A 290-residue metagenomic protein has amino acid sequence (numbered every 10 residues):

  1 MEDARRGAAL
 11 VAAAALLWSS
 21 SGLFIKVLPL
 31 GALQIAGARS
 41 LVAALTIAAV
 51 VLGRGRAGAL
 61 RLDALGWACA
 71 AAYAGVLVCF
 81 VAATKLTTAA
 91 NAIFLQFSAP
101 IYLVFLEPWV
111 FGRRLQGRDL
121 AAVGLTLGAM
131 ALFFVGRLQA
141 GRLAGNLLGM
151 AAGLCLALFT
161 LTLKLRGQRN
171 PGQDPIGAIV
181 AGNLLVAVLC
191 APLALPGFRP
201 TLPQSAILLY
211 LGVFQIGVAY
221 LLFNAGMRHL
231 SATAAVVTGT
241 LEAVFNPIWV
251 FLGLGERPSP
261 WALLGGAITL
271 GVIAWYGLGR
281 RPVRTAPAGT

Functional and structural regions predicted by a protein language model:
M1-A13, A43-A68, F111-A121, L138-A144 (+4 more regions): Membrane-interface interhelical linkers
M1-A38, A71, C79, G124 (+4 more regions): Glycine-/small-residue-enriched transmembrane alpha-helix faces in small-molecule transporters and effluxers
L17, G53-S98, V104, L132 (+1 more regions): Specific transmembrane alpha-helical segments of multi-pass solute transporters/efflux pumps, especially DMT/EamA
L28, I35, A83, W109-F111 (+7 more regions): Hydrophobic/aromatic residues within transmembrane alpha-helices of multi-pass small-molecule transporters
L30-G75, Y102-L106, C155-T162, A178-P196 (+3 more regions): Transmembrane alpha-helices of multi-pass small-molecule transport proteins
Q34-L45, A82-R113, D119, A152 (+1 more regions): Specific alpha-helical transmembrane segments that line the substrate/conduction pathway and gating interfaces
I47, V51, Y73, F105 (+7 more regions): Hydrophobic transmembrane alpha-helices of multi-pass small-molecule transport proteins
A92-S98, L163-L185, I216-L252: Helix-helix packing/entry segments at the starts of transmembrane helices
